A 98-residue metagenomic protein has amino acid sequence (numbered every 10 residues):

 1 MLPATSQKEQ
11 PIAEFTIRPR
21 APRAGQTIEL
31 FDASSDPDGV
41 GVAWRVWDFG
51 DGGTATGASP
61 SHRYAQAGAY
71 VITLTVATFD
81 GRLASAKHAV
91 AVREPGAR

Functional and structural regions predicted by a protein language model:
M1-R98: Extracellular/lumenal mature domains of secreted and surface-exposed proteins
